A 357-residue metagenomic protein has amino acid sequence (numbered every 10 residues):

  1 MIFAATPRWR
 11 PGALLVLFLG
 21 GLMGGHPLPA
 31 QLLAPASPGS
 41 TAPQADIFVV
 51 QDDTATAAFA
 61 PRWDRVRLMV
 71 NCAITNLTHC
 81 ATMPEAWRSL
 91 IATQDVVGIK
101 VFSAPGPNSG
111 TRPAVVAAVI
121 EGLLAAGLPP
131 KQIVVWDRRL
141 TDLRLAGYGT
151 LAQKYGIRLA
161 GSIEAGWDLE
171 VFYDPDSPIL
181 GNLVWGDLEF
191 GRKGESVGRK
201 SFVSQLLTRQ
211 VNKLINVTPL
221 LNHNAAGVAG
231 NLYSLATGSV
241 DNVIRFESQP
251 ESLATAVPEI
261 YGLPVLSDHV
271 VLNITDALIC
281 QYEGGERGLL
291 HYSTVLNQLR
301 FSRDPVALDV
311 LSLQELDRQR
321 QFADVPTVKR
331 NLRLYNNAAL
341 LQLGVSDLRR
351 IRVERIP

Functional and structural regions predicted by a protein language model:
M1-R8: N-terminal secretory signal peptides that target proteins for export/translocation
T6, A13-L14, P305: Generic alpha-helix initiation/capping and coil-helix boundary signal
G12-G24: Bacterial N-terminal signal peptides
H26-P29: Sec/Tat signal peptide C-region and signal peptidase I cleavage site
L32-T93, A104-G106, G110-A117, A125-V135 (+1 more regions): Extended, low-polarity segments enriched in aliphatic/aromatic residues
